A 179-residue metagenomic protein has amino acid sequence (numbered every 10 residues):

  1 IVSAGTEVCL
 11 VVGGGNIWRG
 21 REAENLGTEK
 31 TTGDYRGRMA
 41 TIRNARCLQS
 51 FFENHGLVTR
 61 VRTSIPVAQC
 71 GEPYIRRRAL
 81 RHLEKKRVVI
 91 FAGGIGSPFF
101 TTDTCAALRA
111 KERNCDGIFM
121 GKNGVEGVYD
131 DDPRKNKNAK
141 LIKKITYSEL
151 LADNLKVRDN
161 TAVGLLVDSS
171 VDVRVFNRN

Functional and structural regions predicted by a protein language model:
I1, Q49, G94-I95, N138-N179: Polyanion-binding loop/helix "lid" in catalytic or ligand-binding cores
A4-E7, H55-T59, E84-V88, R113-G117 (+3 more regions): Short coil/turn connectors at secondary-structure junctions
V8-G15: Glycine-rich beta-strand-to-loop/alpha-helix junction loops that act as flexible
G15-G20, A68, P98, E126-Y129: Short, active-site-adjacent cap segments at secondary-structure transitions
A23-V89, T104: Ligand-binding beta-strand-loop-alpha-helix segment within the catalytic cores of soluble metabolic enzymes
T32-A40, N44, R109-K122, N138-L155: Gly/Ser/Thr-rich active-site loops/lids in small-molecule metabolic enzymes that frequently grip phosphoryl groups
A40, R46-H55, L108-D116, L165-S169: Alpha-helix C-terminal capping segments
R77-Y129: Internal active-site segments that recognize and position negatively charged phosphoryl groups and nucleotide moieties
